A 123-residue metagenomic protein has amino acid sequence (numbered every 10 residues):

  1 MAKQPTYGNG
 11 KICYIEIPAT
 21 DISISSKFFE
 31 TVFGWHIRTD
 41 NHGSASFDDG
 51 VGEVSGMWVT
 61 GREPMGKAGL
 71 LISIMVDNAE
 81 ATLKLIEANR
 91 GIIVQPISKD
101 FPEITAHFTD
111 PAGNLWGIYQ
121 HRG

Functional and structural regions predicted by a protein language model:
M1-G8, I17, G91-G123: Vicinal oxygen chelate
M1-S26, E53, G69-I72, R122-G123: N-terminal beta-strand motif that seeds the catalytic metal site of vicinal oxygen chelate
K11-F47: N-terminal first-folded block
I12-T20, E63-E87, I104-T109: Vicinal oxygen chelate
S25-F29, I86, G113: Conserved active-site tyrosine of GNAT-family acetyltransferases
F33-H36, R90-V94: A common structural junction motif
W35-G69, L115-H121: Conserved short beta-strand elements that form part of the metal-binding/catalytic scaffold of enzyme active sites
